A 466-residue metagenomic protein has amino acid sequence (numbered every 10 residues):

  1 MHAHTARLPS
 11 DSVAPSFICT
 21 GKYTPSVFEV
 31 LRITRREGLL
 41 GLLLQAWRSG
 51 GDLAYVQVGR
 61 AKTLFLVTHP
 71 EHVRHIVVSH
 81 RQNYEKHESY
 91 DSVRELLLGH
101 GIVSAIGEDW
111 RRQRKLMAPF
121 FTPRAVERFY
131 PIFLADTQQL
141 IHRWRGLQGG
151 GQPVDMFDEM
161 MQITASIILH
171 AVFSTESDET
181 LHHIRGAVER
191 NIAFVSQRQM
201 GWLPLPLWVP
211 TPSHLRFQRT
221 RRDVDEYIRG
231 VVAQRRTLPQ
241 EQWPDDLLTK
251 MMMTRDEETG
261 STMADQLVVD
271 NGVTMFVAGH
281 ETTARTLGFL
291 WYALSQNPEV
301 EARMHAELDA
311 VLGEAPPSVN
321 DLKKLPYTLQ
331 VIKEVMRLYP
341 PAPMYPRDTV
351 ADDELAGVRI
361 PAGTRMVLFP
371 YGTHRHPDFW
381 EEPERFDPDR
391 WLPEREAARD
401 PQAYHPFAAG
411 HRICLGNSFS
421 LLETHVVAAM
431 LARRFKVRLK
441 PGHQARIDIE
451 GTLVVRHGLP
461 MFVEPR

Functional and structural regions predicted by a protein language model:
M1-C19, E85-D91, A125-R285, R303: Cytochrome P450 heme-thiolate monooxygenase catalytic core
M1-R112, E127, P131-R143, T175-E179 (+3 more regions): N-terminal membrane-proximal hinge/A-helix region immediately C-terminal to the signal-anchor transmembrane segment
H2-I18, W47-R48, T137, I141 (+5 more regions): Cytochrome P450 proximal C-terminal region
S16-T24, Y130, L134, R185-N191 (+8 more regions): Cytochrome P450 I-helix active-site segment
H69, G279, G363: Short, conserved phosphate/pyrophosphate- and ester-handling motifs at nucleotide-, phospho-/glycolipid
T282-E301, H305-E307, S418-R434: Cytochrome P450 catalytic-core helices
L368-E396: Conserved cytochrome P450 K-helix/beta-meander segment immediately N-terminal to the heme-binding cysteine loop
